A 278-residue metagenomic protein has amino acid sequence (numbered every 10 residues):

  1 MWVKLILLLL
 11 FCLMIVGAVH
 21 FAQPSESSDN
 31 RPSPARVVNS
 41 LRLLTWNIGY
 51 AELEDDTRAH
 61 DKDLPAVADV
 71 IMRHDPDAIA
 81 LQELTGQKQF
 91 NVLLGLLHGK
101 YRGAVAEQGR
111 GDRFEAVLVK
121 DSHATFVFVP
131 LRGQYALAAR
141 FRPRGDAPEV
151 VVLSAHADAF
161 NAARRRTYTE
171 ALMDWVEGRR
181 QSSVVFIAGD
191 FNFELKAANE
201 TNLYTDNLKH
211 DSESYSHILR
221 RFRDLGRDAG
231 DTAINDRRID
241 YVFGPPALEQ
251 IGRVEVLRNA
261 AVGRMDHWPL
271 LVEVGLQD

Functional and structural regions predicted by a protein language model:
W2-G95, L276-D278: N-terminal, active-site-proximal structural segment of metallo-dependent hydrolase catalytic domains
K4, G17-S33, R140, E177-F186 (+1 more regions): Metal-dependent phosphoester-hydrolase catalytic domains
R31, A78, Q82-A157: Structured beta-strand-rich core segments of catalytic domains in phosphoester-bond hydrolases
L41-I48, V67-F90, A139, V152-A155 (+3 more regions): Active-site beta-strand/loop signature of hydrolases that rely on acidic residues for catalysis
I48-A51, L84-K88, G109-D112, H156-N161 (+3 more regions): Solvent-exposed loop/turn segments at secondary-structure junctions within structured extracellular/periplasmic domains
A51-D56, F126-F128, A155-R165, L195 (+1 more regions): Surface-exposed cleft-lining segments at the edges of enzyme active sites
K62, R166-M173, N207-S212: Charged helix-capping and loop-helix junction motifs
R110-F114, P130-Y135, N161-R164, I234-N235 (+2 more regions): Solvent-exposed loop/turn segments connecting transmembrane beta-strands in outer-membrane beta-barrel proteins
